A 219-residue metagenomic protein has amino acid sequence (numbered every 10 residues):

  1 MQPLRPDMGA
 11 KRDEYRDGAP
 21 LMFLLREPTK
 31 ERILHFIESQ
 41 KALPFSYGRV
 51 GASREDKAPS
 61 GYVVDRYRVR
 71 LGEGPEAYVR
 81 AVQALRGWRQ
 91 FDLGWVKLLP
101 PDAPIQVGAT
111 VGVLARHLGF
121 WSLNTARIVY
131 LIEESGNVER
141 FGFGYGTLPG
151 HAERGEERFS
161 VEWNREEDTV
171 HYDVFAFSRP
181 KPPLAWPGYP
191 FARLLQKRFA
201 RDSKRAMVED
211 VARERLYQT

Functional and structural regions predicted by a protein language model:
P3-R5, K11-L118: Hydrophobic ligand-binding cavity/cleft-lining segments
K11, L118-E166: Hydrophobic-ligand binding "helix-grip"
I33, I37, K181-T219: A conserved amphipathic terminal alpha-helix motif
A52, E133, R179: Residues that form or immediately flank small-molecule/cofactor binding pockets and catalytic motifs
D65-Y67, V111-V113, A126, F143 (+2 more regions): Hydrophobic residues positioned within well-ordered beta-strands of beta-sheet architectures
V82-Q90, G150, E166, R205 (+1 more regions): Short, intrinsically disordered, mixed-charge
V107-G108, E139-Y145, V170-V174: A short hydrophobic beta-strand element
T147-L194: Beta-strand/loop substructures that line and gate deep hydrophobic ligand-binding cavities in soluble
